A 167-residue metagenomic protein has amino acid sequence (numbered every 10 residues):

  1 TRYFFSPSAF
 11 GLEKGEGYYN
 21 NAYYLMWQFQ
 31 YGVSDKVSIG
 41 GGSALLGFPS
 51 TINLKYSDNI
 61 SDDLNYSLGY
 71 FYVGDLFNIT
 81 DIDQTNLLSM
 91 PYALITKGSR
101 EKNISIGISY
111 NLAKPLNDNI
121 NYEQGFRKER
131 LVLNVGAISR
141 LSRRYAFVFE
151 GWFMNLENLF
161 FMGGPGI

Functional and structural regions predicted by a protein language model:
T1-R2: Pro/Ala/Gly-rich low-complexity, hydrophilic intrinsically disordered segments
G11-L46, I52-L54, L64-L76, N103-K114 (+3 more regions): Transmembrane beta-strand segments that form the barrel wall of outer-membrane beta-barrel proteins
Y19, S43-L46, D81-L87, E123-E129 (+1 more regions): Replace "Gram-negative outer membrane beta-barrel proteins" with "bacterial and organellar outer membrane beta-barrel
Y56-D58: Acidic (Asp/Glu)-rich catalytic clusters
L87-A113: Conserved anion-binding
S89-M90, E129-V132, F160-M162: Charged helix-capping and loop-helix junction motifs
L94-G98, G125-R127, G136-L141: Short, conserved, surface-exposed binding loops centered on an aromatic residue
